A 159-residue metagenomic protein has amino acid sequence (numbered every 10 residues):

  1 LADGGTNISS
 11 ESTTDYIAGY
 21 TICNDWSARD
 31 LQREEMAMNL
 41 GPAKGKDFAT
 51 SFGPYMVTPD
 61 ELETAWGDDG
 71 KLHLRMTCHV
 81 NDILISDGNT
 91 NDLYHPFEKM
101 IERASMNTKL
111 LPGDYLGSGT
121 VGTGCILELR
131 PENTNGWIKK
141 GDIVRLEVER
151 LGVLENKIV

Functional and structural regions predicted by a protein language model:
L1-I101, N107: Glycine-enriched loop-and-adjacent helix/strand subsegments that border the catalytic/binding cleft of enzyme cores
S10-E11, G67-D68, E102-Y115, R130-E147: Acidic/histidine-enriched ion/cofactor-binding microenvironments in catalytic or ligand-binding pockets
T21, R75-H79, K109, G117 (+2 more regions): Structured core elements
E35, P42-T50, P54-V57, N91 (+2 more regions): Charged, cofactor-coupling segments
D87-G88, L111, S118: Thr-Gly-centered strand-to-loop micro-motif
